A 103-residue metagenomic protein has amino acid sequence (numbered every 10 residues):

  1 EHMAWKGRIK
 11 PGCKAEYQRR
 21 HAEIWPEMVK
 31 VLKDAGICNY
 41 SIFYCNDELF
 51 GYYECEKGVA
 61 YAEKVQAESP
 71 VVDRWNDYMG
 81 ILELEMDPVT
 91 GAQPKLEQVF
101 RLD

Functional and structural regions predicted by a protein language model:
E1, L84, R101-D103: Basic/polar N-terminal segments that are highly enriched at the extreme N-terminus, encompassing both cleavable
E1-E16: Short glycine-/aliphatic-rich beta-strand segments at the starts of folded cytosolic domains
W5, Y17, H21, G51: Hydrophobic pocket/interface hotspot
C13-I37: Short amphipathic alpha-helical segments
A15-Y17, Y52, Y61-E63: Short acidic, gly/pro-rich beta-turn/loop elements at beta-sheet edges and active-site/ligand-binding grooves
V29-F50, E54-G58: Short, glycine- and small/hydrophobic-rich beta-strand elements in well-ordered beta-sheets
A35-C38, E56-Q93: An amphipathic, aromatic/His-enriched active-site/gating alpha helix that lines ligand/cofactor pockets
A92-D103: Charged phosphate-binding loop/patch that engages nucleotide di/tri-phosphates or the phosphate backbone of nucleic
